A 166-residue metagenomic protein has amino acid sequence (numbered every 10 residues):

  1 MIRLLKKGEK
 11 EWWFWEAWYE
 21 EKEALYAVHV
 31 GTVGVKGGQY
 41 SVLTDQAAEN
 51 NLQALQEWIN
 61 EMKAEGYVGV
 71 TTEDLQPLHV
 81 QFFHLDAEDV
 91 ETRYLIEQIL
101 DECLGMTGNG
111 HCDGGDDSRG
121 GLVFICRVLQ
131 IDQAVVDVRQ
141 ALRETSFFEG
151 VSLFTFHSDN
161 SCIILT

Functional and structural regions predicted by a protein language model:
M1-K22, F83, A87-D101: Short N-terminal "domain-start" leader segments that mark the transition from disordered tails or signal peptides into
E16-Y40, L75, Q98-D117: Short aromatic-glycine-(Arg/Gly/Cys) micro-motifs in beta-strand/loop hairpins
G34-N50, L122-V128: A short, exposed loop/beta-hairpin motif centered on an aromatic-Gly-Thr core
Q46-K63, V135-R143: A short, charged, amphipathic alpha-helix used as a generic interaction element across diverse proteins
N50, E88-E91, Q130-D137: Short, conserved charged micro-motifs
L55-I96: Surface-exposed beta-loop interaction hotspot
V68-V70, E144-S161: Conserved short beta-strand edge segments in small beta-sheet-based binding/regulatory domains
G108-A141: Short, intrinsically disordered low-complexity segments
